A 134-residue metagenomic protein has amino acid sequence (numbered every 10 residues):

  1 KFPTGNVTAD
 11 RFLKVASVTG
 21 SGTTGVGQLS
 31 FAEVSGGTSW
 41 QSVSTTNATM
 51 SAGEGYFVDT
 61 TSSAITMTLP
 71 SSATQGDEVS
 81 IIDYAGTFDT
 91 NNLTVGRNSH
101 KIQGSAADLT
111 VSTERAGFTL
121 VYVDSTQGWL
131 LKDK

Functional and structural regions predicted by a protein language model:
K1-R11, R97-K101: Right-handed beta-helix
P3-G5, S72, V123: Hydrophobic loop/turn residues within beta-sheet-rich immunoglobulin-like superfamily modules
F12-A16: Small-residue hinge/turn detector
S17-V18, T74: Beta-strand repeat architectures
T23-A32: Short, disulfide-bonded extracellular cysteine-rich repeat modules
A32-G96, S125-K134: Exposed extracellular interaction/assembly regions and N-terminal maturation sites
G96-S99, A107-K134: Extracellular jelly-roll beta-sandwich "head" domains, especially the C-terminal globular C1q domain
